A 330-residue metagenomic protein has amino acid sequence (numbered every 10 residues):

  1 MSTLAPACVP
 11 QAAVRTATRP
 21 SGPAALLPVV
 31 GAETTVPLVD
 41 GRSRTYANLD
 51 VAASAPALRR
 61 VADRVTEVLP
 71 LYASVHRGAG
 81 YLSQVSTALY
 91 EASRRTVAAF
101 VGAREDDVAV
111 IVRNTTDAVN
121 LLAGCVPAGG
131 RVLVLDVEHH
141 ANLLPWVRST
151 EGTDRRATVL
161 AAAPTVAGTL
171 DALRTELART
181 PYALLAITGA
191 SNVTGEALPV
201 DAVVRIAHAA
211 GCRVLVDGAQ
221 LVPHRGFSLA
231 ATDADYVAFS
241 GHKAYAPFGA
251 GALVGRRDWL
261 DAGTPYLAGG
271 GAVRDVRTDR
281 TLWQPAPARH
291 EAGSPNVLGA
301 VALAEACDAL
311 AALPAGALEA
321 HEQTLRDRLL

Functional and structural regions predicted by a protein language model:
M1-L330: Pyridoxal 5′-phosphate
